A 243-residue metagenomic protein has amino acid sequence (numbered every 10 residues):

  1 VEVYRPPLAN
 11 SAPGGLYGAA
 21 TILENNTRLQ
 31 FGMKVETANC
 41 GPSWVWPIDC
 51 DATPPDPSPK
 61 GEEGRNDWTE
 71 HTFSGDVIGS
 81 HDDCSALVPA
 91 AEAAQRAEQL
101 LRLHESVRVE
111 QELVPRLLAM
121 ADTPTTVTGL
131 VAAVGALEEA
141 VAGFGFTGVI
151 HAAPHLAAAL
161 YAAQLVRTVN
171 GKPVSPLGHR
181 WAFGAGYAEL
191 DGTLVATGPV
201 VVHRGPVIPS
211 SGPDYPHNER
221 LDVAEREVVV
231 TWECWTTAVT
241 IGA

Functional and structural regions predicted by a protein language model:
V1-V77: Assembly/oligomerization interface modules of large self-assembling protein complexes
G15-A19, M33, P42, E62-R65 (+10 more regions): Intrinsically disordered, low-complexity regions
D67-T123: Long, contiguous amphipathic alpha-helices that act as assembly "spine/axial" helices in icosahedral shell and virion
C84-S85, H155, R226: Generic structural motif
A119-A185: Extended, solvent-exposed, turn-rich assembly/linker loops in the middle of proteins
G171-A243: Sequence/fold signature of self-assembling virion shell proteins
